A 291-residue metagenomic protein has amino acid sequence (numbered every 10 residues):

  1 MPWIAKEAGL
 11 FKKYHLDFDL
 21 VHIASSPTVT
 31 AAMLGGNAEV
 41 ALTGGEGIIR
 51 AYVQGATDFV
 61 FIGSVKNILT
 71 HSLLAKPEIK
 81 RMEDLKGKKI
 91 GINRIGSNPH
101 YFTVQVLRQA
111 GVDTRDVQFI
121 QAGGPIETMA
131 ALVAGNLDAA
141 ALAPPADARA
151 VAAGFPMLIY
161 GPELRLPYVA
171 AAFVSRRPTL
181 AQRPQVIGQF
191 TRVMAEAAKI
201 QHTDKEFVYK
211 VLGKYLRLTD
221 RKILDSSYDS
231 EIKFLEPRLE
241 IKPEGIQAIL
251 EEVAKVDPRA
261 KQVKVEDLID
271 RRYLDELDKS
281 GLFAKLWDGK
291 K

Functional and structural regions predicted by a protein language model:
M1-A134, D138-P144, P156-P167: Short, glycine-/small- and polar/acidic-enriched structural segments that line small-molecule recognition paths
I4-A5, T70-K80, V169-Q185, F234-P237: A bilobed periplasmic-binding-protein/Venus flytrap-type ligand-binding module shared by bacterial periplasmic
A5, G45, Y101, V174 (+2 more regions): A generic alpha-helix surface/boundary motif
D19, P27, S226-E231, K264-D275: Short linear loop/turn motifs
A38-A41, V133, E231-G245, E276-F283: Short amphipathic alpha-helical segments at helix boundaries and their inter-helical linkers
I126-R217: Pocket-lining segment of extracytoplasmic ligand-binding domains
A181-V263: Secondary-structure end/capping motifs
L250-K291: Conserved C-terminal helix/tail region of periplasmic/extracytoplasmic solute-binding proteins
